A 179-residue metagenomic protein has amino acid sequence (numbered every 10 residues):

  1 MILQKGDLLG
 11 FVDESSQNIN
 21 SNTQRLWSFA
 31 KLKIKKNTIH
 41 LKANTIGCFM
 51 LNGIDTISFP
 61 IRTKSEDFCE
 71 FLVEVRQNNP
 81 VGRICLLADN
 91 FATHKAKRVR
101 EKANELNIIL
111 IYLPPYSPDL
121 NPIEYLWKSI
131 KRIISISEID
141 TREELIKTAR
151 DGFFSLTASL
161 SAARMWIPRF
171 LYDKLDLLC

Functional and structural regions predicted by a protein language model:
M1-V73: Extended, low-complexity cationic-aromatic segments
G6-D7, I123-C179: C-terminal anion-handling pockets and recognition modules
D13, G82-H94, N121: Acidic/histidine-rich, metal-coordinating catalytic segments
L32-I39, L106-P122: RNase H-like polynucleotidyl transferase catalytic core
F68, H94-K97: Short, well-ordered alpha-helical microsegments
A88-N90, I111-I133: RNase H-like two-metal-ion nuclease catalytic core shared by retroviral integrases and related mobile-element nucleases
R98-N107: Catalytic-core regions built around general acid/base machinery
